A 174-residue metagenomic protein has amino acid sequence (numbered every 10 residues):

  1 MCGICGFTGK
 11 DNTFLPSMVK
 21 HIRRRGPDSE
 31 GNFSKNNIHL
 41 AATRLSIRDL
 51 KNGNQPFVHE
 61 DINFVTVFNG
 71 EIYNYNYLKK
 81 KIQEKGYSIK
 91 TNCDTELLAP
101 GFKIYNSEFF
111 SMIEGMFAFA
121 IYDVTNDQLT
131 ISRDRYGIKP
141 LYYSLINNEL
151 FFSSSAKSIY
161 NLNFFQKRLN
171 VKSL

Functional and structural regions predicted by a protein language model:
M1-L174: Cysteine-centered catalytic environments shared across enzyme families
